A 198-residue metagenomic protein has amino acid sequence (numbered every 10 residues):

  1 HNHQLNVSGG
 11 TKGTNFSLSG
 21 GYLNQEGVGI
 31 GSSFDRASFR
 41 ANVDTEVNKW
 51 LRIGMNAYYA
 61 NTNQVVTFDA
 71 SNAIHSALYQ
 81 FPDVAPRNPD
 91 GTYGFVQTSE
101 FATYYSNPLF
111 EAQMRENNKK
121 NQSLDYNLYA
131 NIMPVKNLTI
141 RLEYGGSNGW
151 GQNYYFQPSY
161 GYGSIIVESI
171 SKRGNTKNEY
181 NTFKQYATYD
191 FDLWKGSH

Functional and structural regions predicted by a protein language model:
H1, G27-S32, S38-S123, R141-H198: Surface-exposed loop/interface segments of Gram-negative outer-membrane beta-barrel transport/assembly proteins
N6, S17-S19, G54, R141: Structured core elements
N6-K12, P158: Short glycine/proline-enriched loop/turn "hinge" motifs that connect secondary-structure elements and lie
N6-S8, S19, N42, N127-Y129 (+2 more regions): Outer-membrane beta-barrel architecture
S8-G9, G21, G145-G146: Non-cytosolic beta-sheet module surface loops
T11-N15, N48-W50, M133-N137, W194-G196: Strand-connecting loop/turn motifs
G20-E26: Transmembrane beta-strand segments that form the barrel wall of outer-membrane beta-barrel proteins
